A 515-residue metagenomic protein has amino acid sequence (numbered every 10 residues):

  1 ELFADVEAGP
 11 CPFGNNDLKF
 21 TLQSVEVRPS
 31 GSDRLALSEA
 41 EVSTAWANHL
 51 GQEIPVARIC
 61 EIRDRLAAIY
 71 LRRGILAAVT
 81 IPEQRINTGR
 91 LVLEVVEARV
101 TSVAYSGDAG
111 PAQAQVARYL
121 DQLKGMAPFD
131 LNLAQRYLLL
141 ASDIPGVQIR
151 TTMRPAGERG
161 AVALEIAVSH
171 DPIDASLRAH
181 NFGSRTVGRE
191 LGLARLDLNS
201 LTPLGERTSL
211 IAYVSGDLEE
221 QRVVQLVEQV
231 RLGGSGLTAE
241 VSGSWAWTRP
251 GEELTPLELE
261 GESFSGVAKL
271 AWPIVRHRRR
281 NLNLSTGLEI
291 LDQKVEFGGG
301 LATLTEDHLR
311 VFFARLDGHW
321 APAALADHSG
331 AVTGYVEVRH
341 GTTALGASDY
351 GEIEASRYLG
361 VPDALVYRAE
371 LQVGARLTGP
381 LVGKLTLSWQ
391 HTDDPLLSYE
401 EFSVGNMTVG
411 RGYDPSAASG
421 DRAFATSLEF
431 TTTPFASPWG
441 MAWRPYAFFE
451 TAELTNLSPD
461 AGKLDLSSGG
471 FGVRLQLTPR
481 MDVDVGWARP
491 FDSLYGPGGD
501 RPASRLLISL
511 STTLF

Functional and structural regions predicted by a protein language model:
E1-G183, R195, Y213-R222, Y367 (+1 more regions): Periplasmic polypeptide-binding modules associated with outer-membrane biogenesis and secretion
G160, G188-G192, E220-V224, E262-G266 (+6 more regions): Residues that define the transmembrane beta-barrel architecture of outer-membrane proteins
I173-A175, T202-T208, G234-E240, H277-L282 (+5 more regions): Repeated loop/turn-to-beta-strand initiation elements of outer-membrane beta-barrel proteins
I173-G183, A194, G205-G216, V224-L226 (+5 more regions): Transmembrane beta-strand segments that form the barrel wall of outer-membrane beta-barrel proteins
A175-L177, E206-L210, L237-V241, A268 (+10 more regions): Transmembrane beta-strands of outer-membrane beta-barrel proteins
L196, V473-L475, R480, P502-F515: Outer-membrane beta-barrel "beta-signal"
L198-S200, V230-L232, W272-I274, G318-W320 (+5 more regions): Residue-level signature of outer-membrane beta-barrel architecture
K294-L457, L494-D500, S511-T513: C-terminal outer-membrane beta-barrel translocator/porin domains of Gram-negative envelope proteins and their
